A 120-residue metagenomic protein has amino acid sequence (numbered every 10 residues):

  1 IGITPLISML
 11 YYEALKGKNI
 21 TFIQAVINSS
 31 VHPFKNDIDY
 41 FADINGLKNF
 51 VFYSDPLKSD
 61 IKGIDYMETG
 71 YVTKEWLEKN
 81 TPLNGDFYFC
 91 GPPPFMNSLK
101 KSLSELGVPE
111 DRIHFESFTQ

Functional and structural regions predicted by a protein language model:
I1-Q120: FNR/FR-type flavoprotein reductase catalytic core
